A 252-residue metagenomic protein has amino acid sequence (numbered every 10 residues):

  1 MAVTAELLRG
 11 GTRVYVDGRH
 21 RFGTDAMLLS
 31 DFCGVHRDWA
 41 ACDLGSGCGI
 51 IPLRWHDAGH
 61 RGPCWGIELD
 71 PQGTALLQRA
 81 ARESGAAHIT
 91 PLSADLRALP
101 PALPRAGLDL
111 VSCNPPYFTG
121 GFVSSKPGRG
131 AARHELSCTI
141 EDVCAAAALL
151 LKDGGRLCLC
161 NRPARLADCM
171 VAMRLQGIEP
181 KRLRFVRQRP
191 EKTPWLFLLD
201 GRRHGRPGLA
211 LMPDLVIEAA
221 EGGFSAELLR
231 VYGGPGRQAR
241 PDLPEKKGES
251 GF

Functional and structural regions predicted by a protein language model:
M1-H36: Class I SAM-dependent transferase core
R13, P63, H88-T90, E179-R182: Conserved beta-strand segments of alpha/beta enzyme cores
L29, N114, V143, G201: Residue-level signal for inorganic ion chemistry
D31-S124: Conserved SAM/SAH cofactor-binding pocket of Class I
P115-D142: Mobile active-site "lid"/loop adjacent to the S-adenosyl-L-methionine
C138-P194: Conserved Class I SAM-dependent methyltransferase catalytic core
E191-F252: SAM/dcSAM-binding transferase cores
